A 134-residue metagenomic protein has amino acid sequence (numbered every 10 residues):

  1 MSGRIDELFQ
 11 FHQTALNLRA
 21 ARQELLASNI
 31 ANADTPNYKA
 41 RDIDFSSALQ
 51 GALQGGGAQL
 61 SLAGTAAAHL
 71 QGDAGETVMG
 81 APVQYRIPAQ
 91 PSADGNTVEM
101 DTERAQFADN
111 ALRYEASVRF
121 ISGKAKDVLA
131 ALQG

Functional and structural regions predicted by a protein language model:
M1-G134: Amphipathic alpha-helical polymerization modules
